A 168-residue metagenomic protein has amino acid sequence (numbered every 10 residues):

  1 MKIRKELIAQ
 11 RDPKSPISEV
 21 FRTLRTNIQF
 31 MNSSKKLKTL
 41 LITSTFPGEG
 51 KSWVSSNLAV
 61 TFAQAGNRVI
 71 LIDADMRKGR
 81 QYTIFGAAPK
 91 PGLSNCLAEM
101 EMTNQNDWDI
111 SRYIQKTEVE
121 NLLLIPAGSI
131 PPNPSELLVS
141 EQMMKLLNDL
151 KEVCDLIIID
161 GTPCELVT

Functional and structural regions predicted by a protein language model:
M1-T168: P-loop NTP-binding module
